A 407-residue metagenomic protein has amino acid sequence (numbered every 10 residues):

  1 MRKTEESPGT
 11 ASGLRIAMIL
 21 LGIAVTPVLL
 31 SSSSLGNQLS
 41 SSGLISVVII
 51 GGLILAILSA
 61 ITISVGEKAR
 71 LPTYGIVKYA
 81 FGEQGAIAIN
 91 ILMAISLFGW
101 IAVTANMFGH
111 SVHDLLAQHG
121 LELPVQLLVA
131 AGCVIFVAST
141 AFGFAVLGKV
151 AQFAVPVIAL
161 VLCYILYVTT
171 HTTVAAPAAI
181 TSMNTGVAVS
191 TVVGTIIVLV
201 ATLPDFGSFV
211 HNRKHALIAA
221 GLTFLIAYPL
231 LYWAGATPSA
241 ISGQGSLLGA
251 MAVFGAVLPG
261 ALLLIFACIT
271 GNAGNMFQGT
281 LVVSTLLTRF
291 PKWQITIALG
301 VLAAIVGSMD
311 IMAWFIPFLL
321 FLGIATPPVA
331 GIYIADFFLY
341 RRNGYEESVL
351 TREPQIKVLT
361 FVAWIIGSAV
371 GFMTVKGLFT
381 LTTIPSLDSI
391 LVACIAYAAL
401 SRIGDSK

Functional and structural regions predicted by a protein language model:
M1-L35, L39-G43, L55, A176 (+4 more regions): Membrane-interface "cap" regions at the ends of multi-pass membrane proteins
M18-A24, I50, N90-M93, A117-F142 (+5 more regions): Transmembrane alpha-helical segments of multi-pass small-molecule transport proteins
S34-S64, G85-I87, F224-L225, D388: Extracellular loop-to-transmembrane helix junctions
I49-F81, N90-S96, A105, S401-S406: Juxtamembrane transmembrane-helix boundary signature
A86-G120, I269-T285: Hydrophobic transmembrane alpha-helices that form the core helical bundles of multi-pass secondary transporters
L127, A131, I135-T169, A179-I180 (+3 more regions): Membrane-interface loop-to-helix entry segments
T140, P156-T181, T195, G235-A240 (+1 more regions): Hydrophobic alpha-helical segments and their helix-loop junctions in multi-pass secondary transporters
A330-A399, I403-K407: C-terminal membrane-solvent junction of multi-pass transporters and transport-like membrane proteins
